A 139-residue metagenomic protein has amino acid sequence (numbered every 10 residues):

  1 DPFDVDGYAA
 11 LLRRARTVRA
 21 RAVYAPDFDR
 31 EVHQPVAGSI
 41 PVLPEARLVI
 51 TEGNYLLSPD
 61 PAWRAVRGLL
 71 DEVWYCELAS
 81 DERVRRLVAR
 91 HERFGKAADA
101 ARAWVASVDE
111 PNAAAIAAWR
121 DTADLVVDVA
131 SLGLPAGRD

Functional and structural regions predicted by a protein language model:
D1-H33: Conserved nucleotide-sensing/catalytic segment adjacent to the nucleotide-binding pocket in NTP-handling enzymes
A22-V23, L48, A97-A101: Short, basic, glycine/proline-bearing loop/turn elements
P26-E31, T51-G53, A103-A106: Short, flexible loop segments at the rims of nucleotide/cofactor-binding pockets, characterized by
F28, C76, V127: Hydrophobic residues at beta-strand termini and immediately following loops that shape nucleotide-binding pockets
V32-R90: ATP-dependent NMP and nucleoside kinases share a basic, alpha-helical "lid"
P61-R64, E92-D139: Small-molecule kinase domains that catalyze NTP-dependent phosphoryl transfer to phosphate-bearing small molecules
